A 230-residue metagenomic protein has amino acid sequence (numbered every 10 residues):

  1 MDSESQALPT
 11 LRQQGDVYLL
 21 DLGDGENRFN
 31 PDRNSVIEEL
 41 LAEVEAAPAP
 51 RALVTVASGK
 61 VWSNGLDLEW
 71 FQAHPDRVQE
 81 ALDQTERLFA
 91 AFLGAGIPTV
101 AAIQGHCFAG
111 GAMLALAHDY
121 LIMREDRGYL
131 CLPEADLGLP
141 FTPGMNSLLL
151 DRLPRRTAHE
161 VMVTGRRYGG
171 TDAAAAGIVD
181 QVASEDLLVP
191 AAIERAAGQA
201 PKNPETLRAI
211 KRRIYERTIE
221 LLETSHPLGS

Functional and structural regions predicted by a protein language model:
M1-G23, M162-P201, A209-S230: Amphipathic alpha-helical segments at domain termini/boundaries
M1-V56: Conserved CoA-thioester-binding segment of acyl-CoA-metabolizing enzymes
L40-E43, Q84-G96: Catalytic-core regions built around general acid/base machinery
A49, V56-L88: Glycine- (often His-adjacent) and acidic-residue-rich active-site loop that binds/positions the CoA thioester
T55, L114-A115, A173, A192: Hydrophobic/aromatic residues within transmembrane alpha-helices of multi-pass small-molecule transporters
K60-S63, F108-A109, Y129, I214-R217: Short, active-site-adjacent cap segments at secondary-structure transitions
F89-L137: Glycine-rich beta-to-alpha active-site loop
N146-R156: Hydrophobic, secondary-structure "cap" segments at the distal end of domains
